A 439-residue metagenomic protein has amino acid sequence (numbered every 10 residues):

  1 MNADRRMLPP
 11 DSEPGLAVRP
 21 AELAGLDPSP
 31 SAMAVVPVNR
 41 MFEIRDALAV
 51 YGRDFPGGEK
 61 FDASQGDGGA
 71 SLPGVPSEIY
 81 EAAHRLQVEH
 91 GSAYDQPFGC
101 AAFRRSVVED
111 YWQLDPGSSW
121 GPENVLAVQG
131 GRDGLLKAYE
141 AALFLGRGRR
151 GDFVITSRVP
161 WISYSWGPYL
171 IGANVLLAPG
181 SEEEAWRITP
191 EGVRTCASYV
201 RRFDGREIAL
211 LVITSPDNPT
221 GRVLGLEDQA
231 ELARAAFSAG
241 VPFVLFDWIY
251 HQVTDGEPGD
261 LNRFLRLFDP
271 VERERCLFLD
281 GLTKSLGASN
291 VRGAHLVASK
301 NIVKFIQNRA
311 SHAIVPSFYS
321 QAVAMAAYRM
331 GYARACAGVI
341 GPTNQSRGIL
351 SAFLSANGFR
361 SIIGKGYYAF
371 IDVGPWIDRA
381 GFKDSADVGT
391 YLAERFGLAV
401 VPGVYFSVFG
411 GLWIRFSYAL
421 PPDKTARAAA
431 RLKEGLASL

Functional and structural regions predicted by a protein language model:
N2-D4, E109, S119, G381 (+2 more regions): PLP-dependent enzyme catalytic core of the Aspartate aminotransferase-like
D11-D133, K137, A327-M330, S438-L439: N-terminal small-domain helix-loop-helix segment of the aminotransferase-like
G66-A70, R132-D133, P160-I162, P216-P219 (+8 more regions): Short, solvent-exposed loop/turn segments at secondary-structure junctions
A70-S71, T343-N344, N357-R395: Conserved PLP-binding catalytic core of the aspartate aminotransferase-like
G91-F237, H251-V271, T425: Conserved core of the PLP fold type I
W120-P122, Q321, I362-Y368, G411: Short Gly/Ser/Thr- and Asp/Glu-enriched loop/turn motifs at secondary-structure junctions
R275-K365: PLP-dependent aminotransferase class I/II
